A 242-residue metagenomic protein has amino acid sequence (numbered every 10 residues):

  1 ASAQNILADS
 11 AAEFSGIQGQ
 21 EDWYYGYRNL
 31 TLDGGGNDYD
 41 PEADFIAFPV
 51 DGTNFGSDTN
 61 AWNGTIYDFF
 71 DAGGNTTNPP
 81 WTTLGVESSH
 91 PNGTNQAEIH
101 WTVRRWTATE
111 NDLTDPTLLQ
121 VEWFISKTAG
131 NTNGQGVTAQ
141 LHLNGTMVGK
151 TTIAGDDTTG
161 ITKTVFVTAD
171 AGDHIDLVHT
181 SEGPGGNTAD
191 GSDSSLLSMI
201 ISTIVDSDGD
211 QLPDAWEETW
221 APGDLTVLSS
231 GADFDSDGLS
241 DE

Functional and structural regions predicted by a protein language model:
Q4-I204: Gly-Asp-aromatic-enriched flexible segments
I204-E242: Extracellular calcium-associated, cysteine-rich motifs in secreted modular proteins
